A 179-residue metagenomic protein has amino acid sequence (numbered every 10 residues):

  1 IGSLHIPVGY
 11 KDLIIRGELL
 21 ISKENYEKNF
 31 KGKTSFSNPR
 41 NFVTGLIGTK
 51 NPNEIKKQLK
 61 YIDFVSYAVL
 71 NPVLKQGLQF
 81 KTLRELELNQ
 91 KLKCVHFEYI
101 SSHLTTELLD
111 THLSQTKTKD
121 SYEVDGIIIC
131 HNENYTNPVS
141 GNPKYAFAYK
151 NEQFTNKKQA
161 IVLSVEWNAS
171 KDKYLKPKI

Functional and structural regions predicted by a protein language model:
I1-I179: RNA/tRNA-interacting regions in translation and RNA-turnover enzymes
